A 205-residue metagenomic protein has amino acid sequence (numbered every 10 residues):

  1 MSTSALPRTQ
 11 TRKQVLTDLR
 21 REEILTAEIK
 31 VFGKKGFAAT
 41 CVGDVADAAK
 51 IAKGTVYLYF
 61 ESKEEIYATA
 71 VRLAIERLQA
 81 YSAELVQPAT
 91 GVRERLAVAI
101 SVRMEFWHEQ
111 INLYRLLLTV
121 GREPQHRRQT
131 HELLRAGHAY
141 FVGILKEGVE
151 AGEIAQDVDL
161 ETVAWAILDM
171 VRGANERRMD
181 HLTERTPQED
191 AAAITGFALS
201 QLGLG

Functional and structural regions predicted by a protein language model:
M1-K35, A39-I51, E65-A68: Basic, helix-initiating cap at the start of DNA-binding domains
I24-F32, R103, V171, A198: Short hydrophobic clusters on alpha-helical segments that form packing/core surfaces in small helical domains
K34-A38, A89, Q110, A151: Short coil/turn segments at alpha/beta junctions that flank glycine-rich nucleotide-binding fingerprints
A49-F60: Short hydrophobic/aromatic patch on the recognition helix
F60, A68-A74: Alpha-helical DNA-contacting segments of helix-turn-helix folds
T69, A83-E109, A164-I167, Q188-A191: Hydrophobic alpha-helical connector segments
E76-Q79, E109, Q125-A151, E161-W165 (+3 more regions): Amphipathic alpha-helical packing segments from all-alpha helical-bundle domains
R95, F106-Q125, G143, E176 (+1 more regions): Amphipathic alpha-helical segments used for helix-helix packing
